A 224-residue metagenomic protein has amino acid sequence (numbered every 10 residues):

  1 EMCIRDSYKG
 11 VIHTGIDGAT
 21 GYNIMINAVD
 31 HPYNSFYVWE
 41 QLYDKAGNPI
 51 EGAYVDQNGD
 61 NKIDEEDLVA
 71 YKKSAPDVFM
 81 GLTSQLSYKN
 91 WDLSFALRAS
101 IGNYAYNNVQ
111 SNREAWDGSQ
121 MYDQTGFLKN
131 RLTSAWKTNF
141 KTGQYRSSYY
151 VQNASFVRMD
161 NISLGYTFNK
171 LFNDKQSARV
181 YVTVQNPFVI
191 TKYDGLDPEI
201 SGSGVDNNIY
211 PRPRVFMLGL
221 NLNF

Functional and structural regions predicted by a protein language model:
E1, R5-S74, K192: Conserved small-residue
R5-D6, Y88-N90, A99-N103, N161 (+3 more regions): Transmembrane beta-strands of outer-membrane beta-barrel pores
R5-I12, P49, G102-N108, G118-S119 (+1 more regions): Outer-membrane beta-barrel proteins
D17-N48, Q120, G126-F127, R131-L132 (+2 more regions): C-terminal beta-signal and terminal closure region of outer-membrane beta-barrel proteins
A19, H31-F36, Y43-N48, S100-Q185: Extracytoplasmic gating/loop element in the C-terminal half of outer-membrane beta-barrel translocons and assembly
P76-M80, S87, S155-D160, Q176 (+1 more regions): Residues that define the transmembrane beta-barrel architecture of outer-membrane proteins
N90-S94, L171-F172: Repeated loop/turn-to-beta-strand initiation elements of outer-membrane beta-barrel proteins
F95, V180-V182, L220: Membrane-embedded beta-strand positions of outer-membrane beta-barrel proteins
